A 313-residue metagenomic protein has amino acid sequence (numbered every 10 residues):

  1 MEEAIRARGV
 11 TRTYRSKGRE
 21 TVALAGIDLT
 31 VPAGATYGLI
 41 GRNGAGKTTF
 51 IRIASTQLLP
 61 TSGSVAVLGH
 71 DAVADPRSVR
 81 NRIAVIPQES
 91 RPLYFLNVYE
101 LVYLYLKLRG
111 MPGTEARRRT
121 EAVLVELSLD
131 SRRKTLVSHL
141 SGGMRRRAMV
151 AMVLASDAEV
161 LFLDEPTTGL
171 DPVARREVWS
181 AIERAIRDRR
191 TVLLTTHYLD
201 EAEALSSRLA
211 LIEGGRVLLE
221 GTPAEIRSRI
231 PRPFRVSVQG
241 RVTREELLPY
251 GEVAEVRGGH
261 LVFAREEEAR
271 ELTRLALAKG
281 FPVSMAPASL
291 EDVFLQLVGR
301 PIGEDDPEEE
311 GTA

Functional and structural regions predicted by a protein language model:
M1-A7, T13-G26, P76: A short, flexible loop at the N-terminus of ABC-type nucleotide-binding domains that lies
Y103, K107, T114-R132: Conserved ABC ATPase "signature" region
A155-E159: A short, proline-enriched helix->beta-strand linker immediately N-terminal to the Walker B motif in ABC-type P-loop
L161-E165: Catalytic Walker B motif of ABC-type/P-loop ATPase nucleotide-binding domains
E220-G221: ABC ATPase "signature
R232-E304: Short, charged/small-residue-rich alpha-helical element at the C-terminal edge of ABC transporter nucleotide-binding
